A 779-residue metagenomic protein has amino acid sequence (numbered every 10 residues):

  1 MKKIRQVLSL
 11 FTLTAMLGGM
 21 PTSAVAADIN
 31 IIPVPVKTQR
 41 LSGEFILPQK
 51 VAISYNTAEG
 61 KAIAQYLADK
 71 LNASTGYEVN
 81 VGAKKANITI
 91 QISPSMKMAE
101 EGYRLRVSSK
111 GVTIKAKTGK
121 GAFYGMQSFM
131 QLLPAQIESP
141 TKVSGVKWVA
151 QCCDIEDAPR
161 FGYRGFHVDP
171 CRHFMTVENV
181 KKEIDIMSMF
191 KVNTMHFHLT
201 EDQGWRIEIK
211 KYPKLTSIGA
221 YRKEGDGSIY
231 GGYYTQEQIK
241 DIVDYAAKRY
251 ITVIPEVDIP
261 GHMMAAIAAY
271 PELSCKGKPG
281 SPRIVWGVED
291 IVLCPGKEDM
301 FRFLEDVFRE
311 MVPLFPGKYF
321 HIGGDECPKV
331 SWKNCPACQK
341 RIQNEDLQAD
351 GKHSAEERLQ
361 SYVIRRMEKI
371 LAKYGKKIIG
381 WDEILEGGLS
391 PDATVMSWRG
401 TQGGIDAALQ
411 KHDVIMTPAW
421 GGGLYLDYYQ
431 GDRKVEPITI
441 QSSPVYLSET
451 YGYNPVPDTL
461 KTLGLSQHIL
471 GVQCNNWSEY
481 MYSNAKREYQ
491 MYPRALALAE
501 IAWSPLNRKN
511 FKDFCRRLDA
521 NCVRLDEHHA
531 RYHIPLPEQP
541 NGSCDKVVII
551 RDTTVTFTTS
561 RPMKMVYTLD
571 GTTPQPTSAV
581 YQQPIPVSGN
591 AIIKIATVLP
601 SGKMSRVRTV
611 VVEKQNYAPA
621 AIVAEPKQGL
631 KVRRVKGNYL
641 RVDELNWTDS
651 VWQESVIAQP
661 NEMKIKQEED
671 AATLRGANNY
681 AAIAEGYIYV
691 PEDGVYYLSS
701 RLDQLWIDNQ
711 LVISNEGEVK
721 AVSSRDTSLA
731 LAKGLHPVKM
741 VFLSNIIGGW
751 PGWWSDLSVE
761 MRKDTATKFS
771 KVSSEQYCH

Functional and structural regions predicted by a protein language model:
M1-D28: Bacterial Sec-dependent N-terminal signal peptides
A26, S54, K509-D643, W647-E685 (+8 more regions): Short, compositionally stereotyped local motifs that mark structural "simplifiers"
A27-F161, K486, A502-R516, A520-V523 (+1 more regions): Contiguous, structured surface segment used for ligand recognition
M98-Y319, C335, R366, I370 (+1 more regions): Feature activates predominantly on carbohydrate-active enzymes
R283-I284, V288-P391, W398-D406: Active-site neighborhood of glycoside hydrolase catalytic domains
I378-A393, W398-T553, S560: Flexible, acidic glycine-rich loops studded with aromatic residues
K739-G749: Short beta-strand-plus-loop segments that form exposed binding edges in beta-rich domains
